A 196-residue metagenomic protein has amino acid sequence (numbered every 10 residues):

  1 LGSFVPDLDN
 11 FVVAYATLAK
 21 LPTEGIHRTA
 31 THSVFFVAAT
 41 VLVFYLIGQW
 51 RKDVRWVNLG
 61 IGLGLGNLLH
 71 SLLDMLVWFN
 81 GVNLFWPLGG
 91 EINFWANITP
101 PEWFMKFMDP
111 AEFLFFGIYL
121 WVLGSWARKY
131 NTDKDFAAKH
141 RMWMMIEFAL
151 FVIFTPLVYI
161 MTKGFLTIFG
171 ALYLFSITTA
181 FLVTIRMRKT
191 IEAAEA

Functional and structural regions predicted by a protein language model:
L1-A196: N-terminal membrane-targeting hydrophobic helices
